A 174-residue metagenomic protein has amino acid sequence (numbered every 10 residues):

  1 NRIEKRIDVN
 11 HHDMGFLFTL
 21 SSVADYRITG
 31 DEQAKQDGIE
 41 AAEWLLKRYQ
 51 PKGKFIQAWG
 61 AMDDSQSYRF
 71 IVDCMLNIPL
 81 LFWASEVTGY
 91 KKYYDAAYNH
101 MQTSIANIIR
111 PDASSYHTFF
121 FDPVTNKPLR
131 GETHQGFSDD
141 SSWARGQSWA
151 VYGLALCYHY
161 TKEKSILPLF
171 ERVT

Functional and structural regions predicted by a protein language model:
N1-T174: Glycan-recognition and catalytic cores of secretory/periplasmic carbohydrate-active enzymes
